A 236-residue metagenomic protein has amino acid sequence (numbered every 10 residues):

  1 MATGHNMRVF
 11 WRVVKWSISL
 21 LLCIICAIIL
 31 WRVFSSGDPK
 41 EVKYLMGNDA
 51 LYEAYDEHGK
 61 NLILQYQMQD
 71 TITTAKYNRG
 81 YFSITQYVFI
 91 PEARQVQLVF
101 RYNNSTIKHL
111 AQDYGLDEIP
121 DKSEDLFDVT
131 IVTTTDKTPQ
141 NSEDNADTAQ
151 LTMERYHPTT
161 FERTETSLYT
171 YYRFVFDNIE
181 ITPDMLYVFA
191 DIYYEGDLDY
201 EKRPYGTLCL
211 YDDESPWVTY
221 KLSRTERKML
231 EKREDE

Functional and structural regions predicted by a protein language model:
M1-R12: N-terminal Lys/Arg-rich, disordered targeting/topogenic segments
K15, S19-C23, I29-E236: Alpha-helical, hydrophobic structural elements that either
